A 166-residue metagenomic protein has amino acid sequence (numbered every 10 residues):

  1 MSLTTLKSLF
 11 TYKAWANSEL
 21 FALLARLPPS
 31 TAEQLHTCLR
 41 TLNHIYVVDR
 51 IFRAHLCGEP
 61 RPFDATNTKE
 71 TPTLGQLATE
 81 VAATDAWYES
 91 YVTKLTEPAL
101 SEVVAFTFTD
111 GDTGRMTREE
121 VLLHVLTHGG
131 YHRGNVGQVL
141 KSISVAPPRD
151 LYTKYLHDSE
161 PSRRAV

Functional and structural regions predicted by a protein language model:
M1-T5: Short, charged, low-complexity loops and linkers
K7-N67, T109-V166: Short, contiguous alpha-helical
P60-E102: Helix-adjacent hinge/juxtasegments
L100-T107, M116: Mid-chain, well-packed structural core segment of small domains
